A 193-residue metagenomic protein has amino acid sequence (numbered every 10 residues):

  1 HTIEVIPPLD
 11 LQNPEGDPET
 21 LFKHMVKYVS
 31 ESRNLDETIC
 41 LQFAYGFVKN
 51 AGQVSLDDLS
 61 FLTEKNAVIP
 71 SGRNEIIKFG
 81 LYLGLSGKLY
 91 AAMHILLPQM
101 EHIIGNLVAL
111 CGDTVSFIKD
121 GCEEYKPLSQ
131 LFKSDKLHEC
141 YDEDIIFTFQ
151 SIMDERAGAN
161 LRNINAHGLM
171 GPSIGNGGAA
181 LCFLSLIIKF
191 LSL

Functional and structural regions predicted by a protein language model:
E4-Q12, E19-Y90: Charged alpha-helical initiation segments
I39, G72-E75, G87, A91-P98 (+3 more regions): Generic recognition of stable, solvent-exposed alpha-helical segments in well-folded globular domains
A44-V48, I103-L107, L191: Hydrophobic, Leu/Ile/Phe/Ala-enriched alpha-helical segments that form helix-helix packing faces
A51-E139: Long, positively charged binding patches that form subdomain-scale interaction surfaces for polyanionic ligands
K65-V68, Q130-N160, I164: Short, mixed-charge amphipathic alpha-helical segments
T148-L193: Charge-enriched, short contiguous segments at helix-coil
